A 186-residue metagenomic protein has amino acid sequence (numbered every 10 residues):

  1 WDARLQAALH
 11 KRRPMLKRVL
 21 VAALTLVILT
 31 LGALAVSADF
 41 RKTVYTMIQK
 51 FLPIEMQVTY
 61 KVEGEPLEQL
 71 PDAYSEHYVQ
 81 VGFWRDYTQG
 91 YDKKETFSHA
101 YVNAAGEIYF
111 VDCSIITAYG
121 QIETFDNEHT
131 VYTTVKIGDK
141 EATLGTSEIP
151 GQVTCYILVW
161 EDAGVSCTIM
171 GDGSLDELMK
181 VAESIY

Functional and structural regions predicted by a protein language model:
W1-D2, S174: Generic structural signal for alpha-helix starts
D2-Y60: Membrane-interface helical sensory segment of bacterial ECF anti-sigma factor regulators
E63-D162: Short, solvent-exposed recognition patches
A163-Y186: Surface-exposed amphipathic alpha-helical segments
